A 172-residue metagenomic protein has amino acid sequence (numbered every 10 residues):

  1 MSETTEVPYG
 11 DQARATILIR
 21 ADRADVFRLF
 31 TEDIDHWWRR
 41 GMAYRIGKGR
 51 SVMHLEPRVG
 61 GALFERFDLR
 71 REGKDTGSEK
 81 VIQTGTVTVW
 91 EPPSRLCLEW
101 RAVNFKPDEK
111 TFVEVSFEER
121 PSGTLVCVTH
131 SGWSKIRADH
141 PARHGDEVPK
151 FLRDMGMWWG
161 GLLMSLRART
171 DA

Functional and structural regions predicted by a protein language model:
M1-V52: Hydrophobic ligand-binding cavity/cleft-lining segments
G10-T16, A62, I82, R95 (+2 more regions): Intrinsic-disorder/low-complexity, polar/charged segments enriched in Ser/Thr/Lys/Arg/Asp/Glu/Gln
A15-I17, M53, I82-V89, T111-E119: Hydrophobic/aromatic beta-strand elements that line small-molecule binding cavities or substrate pockets in beta-rich
D22, P92-P93, R120-G123: Short strand-connecting beta-turns/loops that link adjacent beta-strands
V26-F30, L63, V87, L98 (+3 more regions): Hydrophobic pocket/interface hotspot
K48-R101: Glycine-rich portal/gate segments that line the openings of hydrophobic small-molecule binding cavities
R101-M157: Beta-strand/loop substructures that line and gate deep hydrophobic ligand-binding cavities in soluble
M164-A172: Short, highly charged C-terminal tails/helix-capping segments
